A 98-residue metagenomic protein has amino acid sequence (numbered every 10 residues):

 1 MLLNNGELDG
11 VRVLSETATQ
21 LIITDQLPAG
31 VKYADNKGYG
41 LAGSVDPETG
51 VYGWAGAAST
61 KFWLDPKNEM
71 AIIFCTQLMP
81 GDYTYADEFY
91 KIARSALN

Functional and structural regions predicted by a protein language model:
M1-N98: Catalytic loop of the DD-peptidase/beta-lactamase superfamily, centered on the K-T-G motif and neighboring
